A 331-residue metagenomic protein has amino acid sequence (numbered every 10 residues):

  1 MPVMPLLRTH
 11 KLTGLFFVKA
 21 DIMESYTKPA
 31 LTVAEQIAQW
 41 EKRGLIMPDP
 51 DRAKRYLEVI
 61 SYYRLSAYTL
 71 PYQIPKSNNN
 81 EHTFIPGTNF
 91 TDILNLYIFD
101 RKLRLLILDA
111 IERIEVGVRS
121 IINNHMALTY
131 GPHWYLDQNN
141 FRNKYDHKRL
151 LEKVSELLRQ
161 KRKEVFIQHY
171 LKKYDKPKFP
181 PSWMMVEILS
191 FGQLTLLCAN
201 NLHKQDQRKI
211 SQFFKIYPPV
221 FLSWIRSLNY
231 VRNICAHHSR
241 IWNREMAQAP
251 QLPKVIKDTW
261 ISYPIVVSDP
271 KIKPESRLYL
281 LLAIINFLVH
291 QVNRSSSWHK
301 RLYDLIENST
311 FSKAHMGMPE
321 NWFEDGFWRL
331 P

Functional and structural regions predicted by a protein language model:
V3-P331: Long, contiguous internal "core" modules enriched in hydrophobic/ aromatic residues
